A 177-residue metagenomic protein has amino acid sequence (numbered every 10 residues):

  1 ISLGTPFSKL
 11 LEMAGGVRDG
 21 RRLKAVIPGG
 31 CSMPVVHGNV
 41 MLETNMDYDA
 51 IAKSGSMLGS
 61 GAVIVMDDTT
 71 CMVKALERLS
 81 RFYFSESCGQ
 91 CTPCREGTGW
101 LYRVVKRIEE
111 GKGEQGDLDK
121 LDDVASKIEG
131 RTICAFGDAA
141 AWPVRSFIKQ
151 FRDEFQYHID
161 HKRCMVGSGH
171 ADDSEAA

Functional and structural regions predicted by a protein language model:
I1-A177: Redox cofactor-anchoring modules in respiratory/redox and cofactor-processing assemblies
